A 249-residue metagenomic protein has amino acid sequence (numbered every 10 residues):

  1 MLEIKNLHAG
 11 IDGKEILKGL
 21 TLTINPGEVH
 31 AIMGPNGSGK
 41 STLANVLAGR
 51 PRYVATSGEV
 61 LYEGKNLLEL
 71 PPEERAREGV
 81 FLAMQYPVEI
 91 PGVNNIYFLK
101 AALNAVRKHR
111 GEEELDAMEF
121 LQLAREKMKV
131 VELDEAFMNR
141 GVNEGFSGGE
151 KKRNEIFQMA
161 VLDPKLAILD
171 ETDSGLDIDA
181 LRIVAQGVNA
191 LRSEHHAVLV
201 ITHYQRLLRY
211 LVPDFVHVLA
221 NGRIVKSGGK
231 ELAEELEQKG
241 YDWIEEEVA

Functional and structural regions predicted by a protein language model:
L2-I4, L17: Conserved structural motif at the start of ABC-family nucleotide-binding domains
M33-P35: The feature captures the beta-strand-to-loop junction immediately N-terminal to the Walker
E59-R75, N143: ABC ATPase NBD Q-loop/coupling interface
V88-K165: ABC-family P-loop ATPase nucleotide-binding domains
I168-T172, D179: Walker B catalytic motif
L181-E194: Helical segment within the ABC ATPase nucleotide-binding domain
F215, L219, R223-E246: Conserved beta-strand-loop-alpha-helix hinge in the C-terminal portion of ABC ATPase nucleotide-binding domains
